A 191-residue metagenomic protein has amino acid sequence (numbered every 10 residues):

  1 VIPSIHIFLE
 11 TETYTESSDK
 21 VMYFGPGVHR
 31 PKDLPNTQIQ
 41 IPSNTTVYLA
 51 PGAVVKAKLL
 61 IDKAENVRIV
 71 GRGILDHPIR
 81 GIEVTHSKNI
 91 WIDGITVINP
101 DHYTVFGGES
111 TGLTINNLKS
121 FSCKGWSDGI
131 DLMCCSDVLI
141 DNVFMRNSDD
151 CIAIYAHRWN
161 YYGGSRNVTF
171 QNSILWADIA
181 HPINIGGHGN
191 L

Functional and structural regions predicted by a protein language model:
V1-S43, V54-R68, I74-I79: Extracellular "leader-to-stem" segments immediately downstream of a signal peptide or signal-anchor in secreted/lumenal
G25-P26, P31, A50, V105 (+1 more regions): Intrinsically disordered, low-complexity regions enriched in small/polar residues
K32-N36, S127-G129, A156-N160: Short, recurring structural edge motifs at helix starts
Q38, K58, G81, Y103-T104 (+3 more regions): Structural detector of coil-to-beta-strand junctions
N44-T46, P51, E65-L75, K88-N99 (+4 more regions): Right-handed parallel beta-helix
